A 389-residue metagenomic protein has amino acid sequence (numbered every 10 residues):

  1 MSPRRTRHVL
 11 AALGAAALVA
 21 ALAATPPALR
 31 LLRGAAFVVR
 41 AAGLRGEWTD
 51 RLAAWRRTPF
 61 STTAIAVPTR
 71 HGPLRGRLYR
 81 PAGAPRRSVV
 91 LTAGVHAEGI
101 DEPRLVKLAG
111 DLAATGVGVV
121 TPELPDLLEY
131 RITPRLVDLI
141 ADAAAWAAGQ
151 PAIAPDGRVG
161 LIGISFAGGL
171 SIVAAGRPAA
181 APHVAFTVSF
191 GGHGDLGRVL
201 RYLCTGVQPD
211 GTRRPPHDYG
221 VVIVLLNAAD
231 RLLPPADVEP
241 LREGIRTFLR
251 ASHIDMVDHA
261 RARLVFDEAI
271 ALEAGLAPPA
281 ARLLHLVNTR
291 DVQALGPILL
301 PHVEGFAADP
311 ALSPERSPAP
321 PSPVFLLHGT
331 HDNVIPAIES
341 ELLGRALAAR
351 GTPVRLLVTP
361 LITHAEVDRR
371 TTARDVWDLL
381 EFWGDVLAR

Functional and structural regions predicted by a protein language model:
M1-P59, E243-A274, R389: N-terminal targeting or regulatory segments adjacent to alpha/beta-hydrolase or S9 domains
P27, V173-E273: Alpha/beta-hydrolase-fold enzymes
F37-R87: N-terminal cap/lid segment of alpha/beta-hydrolase-fold proteins
P81-L112, E123-L124: Short, surface-exposed "cap/lid" segments of acyl-processing enzymes
R131-I153: Alpha/beta-hydrolase active-site loop
R201, D267-P310, E341-R389: C-terminal catalytic histidine-bearing segment of alpha/beta-hydrolase fold enzymes
P320, L326-H328, D332: Short beta-strand/loop motif that positions the catalytic acidic residue of the alpha/beta-hydrolase fold
N333-E339: Conserved alpha/beta-hydrolase "acid-adjacent" motif
